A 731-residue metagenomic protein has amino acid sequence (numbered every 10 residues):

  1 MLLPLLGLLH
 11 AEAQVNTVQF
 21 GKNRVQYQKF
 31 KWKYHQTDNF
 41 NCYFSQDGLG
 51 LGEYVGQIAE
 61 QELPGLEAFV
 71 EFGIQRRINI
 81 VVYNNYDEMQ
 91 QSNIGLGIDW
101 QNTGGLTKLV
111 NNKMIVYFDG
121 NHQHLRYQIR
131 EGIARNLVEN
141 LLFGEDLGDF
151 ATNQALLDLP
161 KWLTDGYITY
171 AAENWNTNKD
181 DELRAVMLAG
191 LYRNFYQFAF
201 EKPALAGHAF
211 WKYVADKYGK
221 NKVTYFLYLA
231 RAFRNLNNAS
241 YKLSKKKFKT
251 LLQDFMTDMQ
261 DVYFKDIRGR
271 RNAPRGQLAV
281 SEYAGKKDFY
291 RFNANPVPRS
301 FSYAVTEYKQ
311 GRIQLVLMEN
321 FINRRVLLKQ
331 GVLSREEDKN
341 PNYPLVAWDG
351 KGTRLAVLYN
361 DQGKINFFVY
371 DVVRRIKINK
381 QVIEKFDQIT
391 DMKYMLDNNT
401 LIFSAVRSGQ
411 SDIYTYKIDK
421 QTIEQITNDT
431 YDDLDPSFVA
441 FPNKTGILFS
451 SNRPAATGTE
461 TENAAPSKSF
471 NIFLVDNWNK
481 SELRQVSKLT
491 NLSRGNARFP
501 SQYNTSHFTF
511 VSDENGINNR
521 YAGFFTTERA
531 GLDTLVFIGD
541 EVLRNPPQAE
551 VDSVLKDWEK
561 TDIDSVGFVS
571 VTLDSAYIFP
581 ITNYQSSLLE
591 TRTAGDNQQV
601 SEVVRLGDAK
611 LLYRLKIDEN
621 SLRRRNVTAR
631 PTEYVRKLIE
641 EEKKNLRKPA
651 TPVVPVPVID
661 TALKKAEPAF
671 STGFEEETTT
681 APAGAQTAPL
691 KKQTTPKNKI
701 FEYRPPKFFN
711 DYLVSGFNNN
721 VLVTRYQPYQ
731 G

Functional and structural regions predicted by a protein language model:
A13-N153, P160, T177-N178: Juxtacatalytic substrate-recognition/specificity segment
N16-Q19, N23-R24, W32-Y34, Y225-Y228 (+1 more regions): Beta/coil-rich, acidic/histidine-enriched accessory regions frequently appended to metallopeptidases
L66, V138, L159-K249: Active-site-proximal alpha-helical
D181, A185, T306-V316, S334-P341 (+11 more regions): A flexible loop/linker signature enriched in serine peptidases of the S9 family
N272, T661, K665-G731: Outer-membrane beta-barrel initiation region
G276-G285, R325-E337, I376-I383, T422-T427 (+2 more regions): A short beta-strand motif characteristic of beta-propeller blades
A294-P296, W348, Y394, F438-F441 (+2 more regions): Residue-level recognition of a conserved intra-blade site in WD40 beta-propeller repeats
R299-F301, K351-T353, D397-N399, N443-T445 (+2 more regions): Short coil/turn segments that connect the beta-strands within blades of beta-propeller domains
